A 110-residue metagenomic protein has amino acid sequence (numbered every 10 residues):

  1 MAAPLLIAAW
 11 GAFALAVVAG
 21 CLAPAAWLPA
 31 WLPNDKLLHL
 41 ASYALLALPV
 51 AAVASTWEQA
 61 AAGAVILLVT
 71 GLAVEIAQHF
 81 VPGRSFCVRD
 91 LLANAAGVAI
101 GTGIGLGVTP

Functional and structural regions predicted by a protein language model:
M1-R89, A95-P110: Bulky hydrophobic segments
